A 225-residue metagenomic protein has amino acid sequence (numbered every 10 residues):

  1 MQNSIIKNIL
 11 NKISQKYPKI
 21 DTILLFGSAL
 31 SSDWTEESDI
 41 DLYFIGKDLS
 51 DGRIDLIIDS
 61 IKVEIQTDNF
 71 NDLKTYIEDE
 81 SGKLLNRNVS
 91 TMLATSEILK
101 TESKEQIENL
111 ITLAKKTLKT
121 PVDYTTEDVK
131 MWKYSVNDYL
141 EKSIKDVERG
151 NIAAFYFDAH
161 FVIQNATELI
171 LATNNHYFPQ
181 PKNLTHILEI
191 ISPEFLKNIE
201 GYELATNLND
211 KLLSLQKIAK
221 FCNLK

Functional and structural regions predicted by a protein language model:
M1-S38, Y43-M92: Metal-dependent nucleotidyltransferase catalytic core
K7-N11, Q15-K16, T75, E105-T112 (+3 more regions): Polar/charged alpha-helical tracts
I20, I98, I152-A153: A general structural signal for well-ordered secondary-structure junctions
T22-L24, N109-L110, A114, A166: Conserved short hydrophobic patches within well-ordered secondary structure
S50, L56-D68, T95-T101, A172-P179 (+3 more regions): Short, exposed beta-strand "edge-strand" segments with a Pro/Gly-rich flavor and a Y/T-containing core
I61-V147: Conserved NTP/Mg2+-binding pocket subregion across the NTase superfamily
L118-K225: Conserved nucleotidyltransferase catalytic core and NTase-mimicking acidic/glycine-rich helix/loop elements in nucleic
